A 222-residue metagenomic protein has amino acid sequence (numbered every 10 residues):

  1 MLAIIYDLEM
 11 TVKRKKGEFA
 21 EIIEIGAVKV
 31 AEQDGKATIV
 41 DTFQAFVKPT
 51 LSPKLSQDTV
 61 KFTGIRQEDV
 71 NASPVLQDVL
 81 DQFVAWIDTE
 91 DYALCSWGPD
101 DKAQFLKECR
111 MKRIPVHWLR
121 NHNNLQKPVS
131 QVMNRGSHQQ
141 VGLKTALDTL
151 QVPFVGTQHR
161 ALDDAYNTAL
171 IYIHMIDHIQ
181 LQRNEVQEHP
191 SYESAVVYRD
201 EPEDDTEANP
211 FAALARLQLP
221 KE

Functional and structural regions predicted by a protein language model:
L2-R110, L119, D148, G156: Conserved non-catalytic scaffold segment of RNase H-like nuclease domains
Y6, N123, D163: Active-site flanking residues adjacent to catalytic metal/cofactor-binding acidic residues
M10-V12, K127, N167: Short, glycine/acidic-enriched loop or turn micro-motifs at the edges of active sites
I114, R135-D148: A structural motif
N123-H138: Short alpha-helix plus adjacent loop in nuclease-associated cores
L143-G156, I171-Y172: A two-mode feature
R160-I173: Acidic, divalent-metal-coordinating active-site segment for phosphoryl/phosphodiester hydrolysis, typified by short
Y172-E222: Acidic two-metal-ion nuclease catalytic site recognized across multiple nuclease folds, prominently DnaQ/RNase D-T
